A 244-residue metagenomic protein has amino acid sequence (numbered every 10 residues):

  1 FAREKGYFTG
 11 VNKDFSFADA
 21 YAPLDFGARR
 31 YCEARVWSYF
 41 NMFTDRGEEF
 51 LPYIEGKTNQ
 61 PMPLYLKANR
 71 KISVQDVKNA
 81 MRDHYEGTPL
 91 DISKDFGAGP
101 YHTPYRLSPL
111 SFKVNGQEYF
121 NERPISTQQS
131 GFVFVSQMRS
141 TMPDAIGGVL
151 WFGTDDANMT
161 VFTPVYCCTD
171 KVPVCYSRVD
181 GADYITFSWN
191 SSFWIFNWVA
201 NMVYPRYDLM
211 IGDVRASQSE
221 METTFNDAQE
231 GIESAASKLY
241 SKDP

Functional and structural regions predicted by a protein language model:
F1-P244: C-terminus-biased signal that marks the final domain/tail of proteins
